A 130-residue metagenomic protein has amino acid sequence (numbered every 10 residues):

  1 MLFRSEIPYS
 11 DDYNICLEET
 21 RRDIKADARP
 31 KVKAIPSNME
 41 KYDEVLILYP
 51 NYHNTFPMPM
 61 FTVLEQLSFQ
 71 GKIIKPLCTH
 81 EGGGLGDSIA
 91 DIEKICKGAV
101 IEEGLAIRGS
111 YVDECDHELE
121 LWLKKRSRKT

Functional and structural regions predicted by a protein language model:
M1-L48, N54-F56, F61, E65 (+1 more regions): N-terminal beta1-alpha1-beta2 submodule of the flavodoxin-like/Rossmannoid cofactor-binding fold
K25-P30, I73-P76, E102-A106, K129-T130: Short, surface-exposed, polar/charged, turn-prone segments marking secondary-structure boundaries
M39, E65-G71, I95-C96: Short, conserved loop/helix-junction motifs that constitute active-site signature segments in enzyme catalytic cores
E44-Y49, I74-C78: Short glycine-rich or small-residue beta-strand-to-loop segments that form or flank ligand, phosphate, metal/Fe-S
P50-N54, T79-G82: Short, surface-exposed acidic/glycine-rich loop or hinge patches that mediate macromolecular interfaces
K75-E114: Short, glycine-/small-residue-rich phosphate/pyrophosphate-handling segment
